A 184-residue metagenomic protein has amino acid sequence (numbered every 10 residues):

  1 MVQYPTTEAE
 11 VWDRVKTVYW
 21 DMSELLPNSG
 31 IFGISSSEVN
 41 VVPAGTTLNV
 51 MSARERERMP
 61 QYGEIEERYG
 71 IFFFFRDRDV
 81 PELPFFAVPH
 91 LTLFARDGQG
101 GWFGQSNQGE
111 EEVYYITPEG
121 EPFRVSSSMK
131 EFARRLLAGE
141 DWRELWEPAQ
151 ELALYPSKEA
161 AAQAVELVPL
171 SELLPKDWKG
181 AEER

Functional and structural regions predicted by a protein language model:
M1-G109, A164-R184: A surface-exposed partner-binding patch
S29, F73, Q105-Q108, S127 (+3 more regions): General "foldedness" signal
F75, E110-T117, F123, E151-L154 (+1 more regions): Generic alpha-helix detector with strongest preference for long hydrophobic helices that associate with membranes
V80-E82, L91, T117-G120, K158: Short, flexible coil/linker segments at or flanking structured domains
L93, E131, K158-A162: N-terminal cationic amphipathic segment used for targeting or macromolecule association
Y114-P148: Compact, glycine/acidic-enriched structural inserts
L137, D141-R184: Acidic, proline/glycine-rich low-complexity IDRs
